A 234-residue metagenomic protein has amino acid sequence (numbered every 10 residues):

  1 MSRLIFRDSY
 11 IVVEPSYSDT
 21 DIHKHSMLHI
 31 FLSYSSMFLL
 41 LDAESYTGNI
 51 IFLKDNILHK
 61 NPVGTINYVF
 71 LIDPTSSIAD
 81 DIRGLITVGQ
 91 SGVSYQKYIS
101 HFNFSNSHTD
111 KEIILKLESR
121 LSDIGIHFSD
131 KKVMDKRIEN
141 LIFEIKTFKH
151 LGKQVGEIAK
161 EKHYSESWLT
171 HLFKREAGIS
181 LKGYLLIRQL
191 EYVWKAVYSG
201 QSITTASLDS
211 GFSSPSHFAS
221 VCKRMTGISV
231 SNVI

Functional and structural regions predicted by a protein language model:
M1-V88: N-terminal regulatory/effector-sensing and dimerization cores that precede helix-turn-helix DNA-binding domains
D81-T147: Amphipathic alpha-helical segments enriched in hydrophobic/aromatic residues interleaved with Lys/Arg
N106, R120-H127, N140-K153, F173 (+4 more regions): Basic, amphipathic alpha-helical hairpins
V133, H150-L151, E161, Y198 (+1 more regions): Helix-turn-helix/winged-helix DNA-binding modules
G156-Y164, L169, F173, A206-F212 (+2 more regions): Append "Primarily bacterial transcriptional regulators
R175-S213, A219: Terminal helix-turn-helix DNA-binding modules in bacterial transcription factors
I179-L185, G227-I234: Short, Lys/Arg-enriched C-terminal cap helix and immediately downstream tail that follows
